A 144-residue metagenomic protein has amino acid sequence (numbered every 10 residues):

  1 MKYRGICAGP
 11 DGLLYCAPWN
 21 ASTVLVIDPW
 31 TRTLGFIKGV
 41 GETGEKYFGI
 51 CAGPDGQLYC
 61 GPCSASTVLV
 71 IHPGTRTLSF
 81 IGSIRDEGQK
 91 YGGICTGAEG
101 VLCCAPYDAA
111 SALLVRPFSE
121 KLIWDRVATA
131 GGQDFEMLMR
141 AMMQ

Functional and structural regions predicted by a protein language model:
M1-I6, G44-C51, G88-C95, D134-M139: Repeated scaffold domains used in trafficking and secretory/extracellular systems, primarily beta-propellers
A8-D11, A52-D55, T96-E99: Residue-level detector of Asp-centered blade-edge/turn motifs that repeat once per structural unit in beta-propeller
L13-C16, Q57-C60, L102-C104: Conserved beta-propeller blade signature
A17, L25-I27, G61, L69-I71 (+1 more regions): Hydrophobic/aromatic beta-strand positions that recur at structurally equivalent sites within the blades
D28-R32, H72-R76, P117-S119: Short loop/turn segments that connect beta-strands within beta-propeller blades
K38-E42, G82-D86: Surface loop/turn motifs at the tips and blade-to-blade linkers of beta-strand repeat domains
Y91-Q144: Blade-level signature of beta-propeller repeat domains, shared across WD40, Kelch, NHL, RCC1 and BNR/Asp-box propellers
